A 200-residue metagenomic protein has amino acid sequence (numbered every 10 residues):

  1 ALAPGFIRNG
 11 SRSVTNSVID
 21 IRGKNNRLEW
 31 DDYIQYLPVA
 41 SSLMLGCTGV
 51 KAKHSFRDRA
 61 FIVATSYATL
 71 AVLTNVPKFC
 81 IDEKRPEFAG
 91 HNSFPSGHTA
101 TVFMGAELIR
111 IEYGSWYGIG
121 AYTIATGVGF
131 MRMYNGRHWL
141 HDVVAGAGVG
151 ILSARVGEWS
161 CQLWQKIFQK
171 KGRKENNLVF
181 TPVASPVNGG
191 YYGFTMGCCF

Functional and structural regions predicted by a protein language model:
A1, W30-D31, R57-D58, L70-F200: Replace "edges of transmembrane helices
A1-L45, V76-A89: N-terminal transmembrane-helix/juxtamembrane module of multi-pass inner/ER membrane proteins
S13, G49, T65-S66, S160 (+1 more regions): N-terminal start-of-chain detector that recognizes signal peptides and the immediate post-cleavage beginning
N26, I62-V63, A106: Residues at structural and domain junctions
Q35-L37, T65, A145: Hydrophobic H-region at the start of alpha-helical membrane spans
S42-G46, G129-R132: Structural signal for membrane-spanning alpha-helices in multi-pass inner-membrane proteins, emphasizing helix cores
M44-L45, G49, R110: Well-ordered alpha-helical scaffold segments within catalytic/enzyme domains
G49-L70: Interfacial segments of alpha-helical transmembrane regions
